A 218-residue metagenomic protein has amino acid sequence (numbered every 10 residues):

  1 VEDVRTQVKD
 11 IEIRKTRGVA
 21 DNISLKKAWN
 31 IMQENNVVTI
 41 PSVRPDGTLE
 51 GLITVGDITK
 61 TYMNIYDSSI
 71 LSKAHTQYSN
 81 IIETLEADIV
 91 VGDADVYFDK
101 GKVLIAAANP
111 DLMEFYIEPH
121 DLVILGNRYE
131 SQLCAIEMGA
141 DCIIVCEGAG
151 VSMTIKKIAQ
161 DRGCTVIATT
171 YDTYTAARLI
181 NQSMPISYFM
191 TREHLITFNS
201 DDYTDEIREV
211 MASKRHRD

Functional and structural regions predicted by a protein language model:
V1, V37, P41, T48-I65 (+1 more regions): Short beta->alpha transition motifs characteristic of CBS
E2-I31, V43, L49, Y78-I89 (+2 more regions): Bateman/CBS regulatory modules and CBS-like beta-alpha motifs in cytosolic regions of diverse proteins
A28-N30, N35, Y62-M63, M138 (+1 more regions): Internal alpha/beta core interface subdomains
E34-V37, S213-H216: Short, small/polar residue-rich loop motifs at catalytic or cofactor-binding pockets
P41-L52, Q160-G163, R215-D218: Basic (Lys/Arg-enriched) interaction patch that binds polyanionic ligands
D57, Y62-F98, C142, R162-T173: Juxtadomain coupling helices with adjacent low-complexity linkers
I105-F189: Feature captures the catalytic cores and cofactor-binding loops of soluble hydro-lyases/lyases that act on carboxylate
